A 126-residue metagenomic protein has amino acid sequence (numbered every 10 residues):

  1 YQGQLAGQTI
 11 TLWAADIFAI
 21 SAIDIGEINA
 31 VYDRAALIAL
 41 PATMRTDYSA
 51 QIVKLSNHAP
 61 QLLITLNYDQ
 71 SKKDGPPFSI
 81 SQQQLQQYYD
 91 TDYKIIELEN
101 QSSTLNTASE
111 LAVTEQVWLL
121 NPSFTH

Functional and structural regions predicted by a protein language model:
Y1-D24, S49-H126: Class I (Rossmann-like) S-adenosyl-L-methionine-dependent methyltransferase catalytic domain, capturing the SAM-binding
I17-A19, I28-M44: A short SAM/SAH-binding and catalytic strip from SAM-dependent methyltransferases
